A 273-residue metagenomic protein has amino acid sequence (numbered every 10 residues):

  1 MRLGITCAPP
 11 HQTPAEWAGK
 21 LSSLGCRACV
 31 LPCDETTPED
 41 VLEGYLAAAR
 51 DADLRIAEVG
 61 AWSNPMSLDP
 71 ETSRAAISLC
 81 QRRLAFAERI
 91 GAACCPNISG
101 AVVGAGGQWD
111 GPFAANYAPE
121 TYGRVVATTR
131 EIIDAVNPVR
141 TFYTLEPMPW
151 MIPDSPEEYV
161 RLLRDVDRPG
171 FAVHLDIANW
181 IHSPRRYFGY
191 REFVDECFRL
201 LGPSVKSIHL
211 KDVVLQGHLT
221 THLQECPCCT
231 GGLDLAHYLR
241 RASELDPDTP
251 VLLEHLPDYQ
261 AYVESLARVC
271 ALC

Functional and structural regions predicted by a protein language model:
M1-A93, P119, R130, A172-L175 (+1 more regions): N-terminal pre-domain/capping segments
C7-A15, L31-G44, N64-R74, V103-A105 (+5 more regions): Acidic-and-aromatic substrate-binding clefts and catalytic sites of carbohydrate-active enzymes
P14, L42, A76-C80, Y122-V125 (+7 more regions): Aromatic/hydrophobic pocket-lining residues that form the small-molecule binding cavity in soluble enzyme cores
G19, D51, P70-V173: Active-site acidic/histidine proton-transfer and metal-coordination neighborhood in alpha/beta enzyme cores
L31, A57-V59, A93-A101, T141-E146 (+2 more regions): Short beta-strand segments at enzyme active-site cores
E39-D51, C80-G91, P156-R164, E192-K206 (+1 more regions): Short amphipathic alpha-helices and their capping/turn segments at secondary-structure boundaries
V59, A127-P227, G232: Acidic/histidine-rich catalytic cores of soluble enzymes
G111-P119, I152-D165, L223-R241, A261-C273: Short, electropositive alpha-helical surface patch
